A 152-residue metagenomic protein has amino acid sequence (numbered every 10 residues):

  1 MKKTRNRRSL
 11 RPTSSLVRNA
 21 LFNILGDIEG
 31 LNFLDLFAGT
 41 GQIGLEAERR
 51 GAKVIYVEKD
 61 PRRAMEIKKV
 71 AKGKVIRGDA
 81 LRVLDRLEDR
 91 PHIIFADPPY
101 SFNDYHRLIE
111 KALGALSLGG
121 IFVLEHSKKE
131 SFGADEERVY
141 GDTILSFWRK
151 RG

Functional and structural regions predicted by a protein language model:
M1-G152: Class I S-adenosyl-L-methionine-dependent methyltransferase catalytic core
